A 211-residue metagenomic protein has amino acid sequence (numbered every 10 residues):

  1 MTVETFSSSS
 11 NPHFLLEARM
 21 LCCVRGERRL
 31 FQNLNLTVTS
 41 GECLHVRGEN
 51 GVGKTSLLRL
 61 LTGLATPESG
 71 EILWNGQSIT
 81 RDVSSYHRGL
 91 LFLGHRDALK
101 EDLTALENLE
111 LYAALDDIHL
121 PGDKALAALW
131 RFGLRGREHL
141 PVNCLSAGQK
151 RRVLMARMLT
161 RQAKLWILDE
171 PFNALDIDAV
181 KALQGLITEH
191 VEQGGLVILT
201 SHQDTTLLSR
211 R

Functional and structural regions predicted by a protein language model:
T62: Helix-to-loop junction immediately C-terminal to a conserved catalytic motif
P67-Y86: Conserved ABC transporter NBD signature motif
R96, E101-D116: Q-loop/switch helix immediately C-terminal to the Walker
D102, P141-L145: Conserved ABC ATPase signature
E110, G122-R137: Conserved ABC ATPase "signature" region
M155, G194: Hydrophobic anchor residue at the start of the ABC signature
W166-E170, L175: Catalytic Walker B motif of ABC-type/P-loop ATPase nucleotide-binding domains
